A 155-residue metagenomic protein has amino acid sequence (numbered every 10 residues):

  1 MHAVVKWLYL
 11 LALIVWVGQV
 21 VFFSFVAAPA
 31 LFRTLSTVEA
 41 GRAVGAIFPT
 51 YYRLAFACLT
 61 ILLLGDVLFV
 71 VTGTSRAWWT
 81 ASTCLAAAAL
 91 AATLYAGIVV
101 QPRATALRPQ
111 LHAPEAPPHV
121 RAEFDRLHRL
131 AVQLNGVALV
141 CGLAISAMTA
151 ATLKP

Functional and structural regions predicted by a protein language model:
M1-P155: Polytopic transmembrane helical bundles with strong interfacial aromatic enrichment
